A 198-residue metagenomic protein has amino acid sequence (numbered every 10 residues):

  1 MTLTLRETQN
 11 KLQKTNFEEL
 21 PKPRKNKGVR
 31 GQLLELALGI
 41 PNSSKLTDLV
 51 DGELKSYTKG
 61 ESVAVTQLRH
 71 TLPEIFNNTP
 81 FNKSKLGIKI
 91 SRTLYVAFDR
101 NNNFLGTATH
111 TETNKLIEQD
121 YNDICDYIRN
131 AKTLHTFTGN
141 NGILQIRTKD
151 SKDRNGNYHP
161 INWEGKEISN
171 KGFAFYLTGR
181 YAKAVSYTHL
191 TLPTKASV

Functional and structural regions predicted by a protein language model:
M1-G28, Q32, L36-G39, S43: N-terminal, Lys/Arg-enriched amphipathic/low-complexity engagement segments that precede the first folded domain
N42, V50-S56: Conserved catalytic cores of phosphodiester-cleaving nucleases, focusing on short active-site segments
K59-K83: Mg2+/Mn2+-dependent nuclease catalytic core
K85-D153: Acidic, metal/cofactor-coordinating or nucleic-acid-engaging core segments within structured domains
L144-Q145, K152-K166, K171, G179: Phospho-regulatory, Ser/Thr- and acidic-rich intrinsically disordered linkers and terminal tails that flank modular
F173-F175, A184-S186: Long terminal regulatory regions of eukaryotic proteins
T188-T194: Conserved small/polar residues in nucleotide/adenosyl-binding loops
V198: Gly/Pro- and small hydrophobic-enriched strand-loop and loop-to-helix capping segments that sit at the rims
